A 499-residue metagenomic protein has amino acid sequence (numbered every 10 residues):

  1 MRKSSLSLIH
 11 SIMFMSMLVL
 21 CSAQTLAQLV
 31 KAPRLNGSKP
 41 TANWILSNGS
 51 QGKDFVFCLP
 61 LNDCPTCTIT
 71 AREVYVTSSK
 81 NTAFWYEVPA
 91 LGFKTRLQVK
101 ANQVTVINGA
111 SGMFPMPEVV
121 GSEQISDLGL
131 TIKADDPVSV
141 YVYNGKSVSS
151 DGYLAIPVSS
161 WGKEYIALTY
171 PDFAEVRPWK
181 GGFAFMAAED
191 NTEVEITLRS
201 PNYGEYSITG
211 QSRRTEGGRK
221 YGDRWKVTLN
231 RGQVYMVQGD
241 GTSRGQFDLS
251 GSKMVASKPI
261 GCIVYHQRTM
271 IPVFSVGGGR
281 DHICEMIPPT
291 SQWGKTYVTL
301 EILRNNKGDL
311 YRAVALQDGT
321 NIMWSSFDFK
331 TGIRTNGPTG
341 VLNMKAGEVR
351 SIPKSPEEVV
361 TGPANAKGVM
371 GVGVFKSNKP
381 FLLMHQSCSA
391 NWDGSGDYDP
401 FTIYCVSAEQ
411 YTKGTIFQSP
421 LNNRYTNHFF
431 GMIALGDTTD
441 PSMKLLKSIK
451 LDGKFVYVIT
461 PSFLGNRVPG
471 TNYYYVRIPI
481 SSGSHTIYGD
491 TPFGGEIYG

Functional and structural regions predicted by a protein language model:
M1-K31: Bacterial Sec-dependent N-terminal signal peptides
Q28-G499: Conserved functional hotspot residues at active sites or interaction interfaces
